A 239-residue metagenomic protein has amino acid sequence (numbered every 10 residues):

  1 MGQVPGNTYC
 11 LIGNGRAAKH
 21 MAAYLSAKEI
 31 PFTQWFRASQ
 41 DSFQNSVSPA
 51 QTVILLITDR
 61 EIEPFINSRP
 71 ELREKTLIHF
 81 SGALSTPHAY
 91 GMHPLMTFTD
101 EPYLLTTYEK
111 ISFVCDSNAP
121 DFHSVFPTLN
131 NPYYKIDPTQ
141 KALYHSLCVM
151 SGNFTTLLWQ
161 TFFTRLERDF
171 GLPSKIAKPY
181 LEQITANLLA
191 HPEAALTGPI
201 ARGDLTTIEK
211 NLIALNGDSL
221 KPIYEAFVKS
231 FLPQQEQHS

Functional and structural regions predicted by a protein language model:
M1-N45: NAD(P)+-binding Rossmann beta1-loop-alpha1 motif at the extreme N-terminus of oxidoreductases
C10-L11, L55, C115: Hydrophobic Val/Ile/Leu positions in short beta-strands of Rossmann-like dinucleotide-binding domains
K19-S26, A38-L104: Rossmann-like NAD(P)(H) cofactor-binding subdomain of soluble oxidoreductases
L25-S26, T33-F36, F43-S48, F65-L72 (+7 more regions): Alpha-helix C-terminal capping segments
I30, N131, G171-L172: Short phosphate-binding/catalytic loops that engage adenosine nucleotides
E74-H145: Rossmann-fold dinucleotide-binding core
Q140-L215: Helical "substrate-binding/catalytic lid" subdomain of Rossmann-like NAD(P)-dependent dehydrogenases/reductases
L205-E209, I213-S239: Long, low-complexity C-terminal extensions of enzymes
